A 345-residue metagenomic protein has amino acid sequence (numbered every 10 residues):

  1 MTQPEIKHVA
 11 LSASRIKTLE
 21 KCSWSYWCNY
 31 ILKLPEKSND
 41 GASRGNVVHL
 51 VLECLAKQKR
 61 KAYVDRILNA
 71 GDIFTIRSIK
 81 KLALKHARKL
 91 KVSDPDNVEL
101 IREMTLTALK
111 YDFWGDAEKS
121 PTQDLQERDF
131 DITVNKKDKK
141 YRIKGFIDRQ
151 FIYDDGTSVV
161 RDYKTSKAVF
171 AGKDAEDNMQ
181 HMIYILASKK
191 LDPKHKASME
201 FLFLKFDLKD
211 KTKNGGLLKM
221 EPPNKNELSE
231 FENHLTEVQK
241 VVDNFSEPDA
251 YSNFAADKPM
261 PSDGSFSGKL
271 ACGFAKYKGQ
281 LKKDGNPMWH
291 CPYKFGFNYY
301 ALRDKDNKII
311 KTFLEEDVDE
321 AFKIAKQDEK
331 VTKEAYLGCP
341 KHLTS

Functional and structural regions predicted by a protein language model:
M1-S345: RecB-family 4Fe-4S metal-dependent nuclease core
